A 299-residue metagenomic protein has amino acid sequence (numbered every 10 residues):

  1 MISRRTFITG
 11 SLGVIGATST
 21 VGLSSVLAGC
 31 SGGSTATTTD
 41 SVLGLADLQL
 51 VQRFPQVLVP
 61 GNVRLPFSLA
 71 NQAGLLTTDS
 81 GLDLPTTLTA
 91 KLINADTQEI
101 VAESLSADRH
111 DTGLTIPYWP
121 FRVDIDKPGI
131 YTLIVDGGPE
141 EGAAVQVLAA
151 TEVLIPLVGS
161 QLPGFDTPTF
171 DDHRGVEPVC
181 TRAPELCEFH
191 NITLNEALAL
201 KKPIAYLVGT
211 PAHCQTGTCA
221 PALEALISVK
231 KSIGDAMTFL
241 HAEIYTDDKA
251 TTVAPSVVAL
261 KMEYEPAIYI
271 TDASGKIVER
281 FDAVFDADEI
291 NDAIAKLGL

Functional and structural regions predicted by a protein language model:
T6-G29: N-terminal export signals
G10, A36-A199: Non-globular targeting/processing and membrane-anchoring segments
V26-T38: Bacterial lipoprotein signal-peptidase II cleavage site
A199-H213: Short active-site neighborhood of thiol/selenol oxidoreductases, capturing the structured segment around
G217-K231: Typically the conserved alpha-helix immediately C-terminal to a functionally engaged Cys/Sec in thioredoxin-like
I244-Y264: Thioredoxin-like thiol-disulfide oxidoreductase module
P266-V278: A short, hydrophobic beta-strand/beta-hairpin element that forms part of a small beta-sheet core
D282-L299: Thiol-/selenol-based redox modules, centered on thioredoxin-like and closely related oxidoreductase domains
